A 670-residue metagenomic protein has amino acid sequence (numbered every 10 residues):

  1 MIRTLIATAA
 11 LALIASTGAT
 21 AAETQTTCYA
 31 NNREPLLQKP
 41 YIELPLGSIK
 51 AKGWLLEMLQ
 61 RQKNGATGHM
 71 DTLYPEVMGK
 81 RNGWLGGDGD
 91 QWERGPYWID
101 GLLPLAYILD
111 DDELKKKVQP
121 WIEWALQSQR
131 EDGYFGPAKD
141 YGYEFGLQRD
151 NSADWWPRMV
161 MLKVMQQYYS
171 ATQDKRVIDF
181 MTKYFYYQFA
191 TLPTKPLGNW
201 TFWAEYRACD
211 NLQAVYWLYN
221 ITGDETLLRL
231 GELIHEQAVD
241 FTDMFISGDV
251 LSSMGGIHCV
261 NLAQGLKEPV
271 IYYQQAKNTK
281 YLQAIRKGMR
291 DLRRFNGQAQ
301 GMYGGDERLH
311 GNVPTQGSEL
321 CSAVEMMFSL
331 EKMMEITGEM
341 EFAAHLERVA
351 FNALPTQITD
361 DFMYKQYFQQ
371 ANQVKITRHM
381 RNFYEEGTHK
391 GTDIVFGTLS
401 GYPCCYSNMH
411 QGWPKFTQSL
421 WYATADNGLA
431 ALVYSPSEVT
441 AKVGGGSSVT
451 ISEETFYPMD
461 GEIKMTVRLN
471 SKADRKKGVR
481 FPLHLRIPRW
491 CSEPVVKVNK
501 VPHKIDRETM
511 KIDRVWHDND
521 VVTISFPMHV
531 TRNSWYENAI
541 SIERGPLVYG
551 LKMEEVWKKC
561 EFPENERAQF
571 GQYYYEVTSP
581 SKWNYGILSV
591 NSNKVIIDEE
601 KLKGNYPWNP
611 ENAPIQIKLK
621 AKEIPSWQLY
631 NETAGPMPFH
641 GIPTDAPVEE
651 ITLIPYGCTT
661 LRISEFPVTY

Functional and structural regions predicted by a protein language model:
A22-R94, K115-K139, K175: Low-complexity, Ser/Thr/Pro/Gly-enriched N-terminal "stalk/linker" regions
T24, I285, A343-N352, Q357-L469 (+3 more regions): C-terminal beta-rich recognition modules with glycine/proline-rich loops and embedded aromatic residues
K39-S48, A106-Q119, M165-T182, Y219-E232 (+4 more regions): Structural helix-adjacent loops and short alpha-helical linkers that scaffold large soluble proteins
D71-G89, G136-D154, W200-L218, S247-E268 (+2 more regions): Carbohydrate-binding/catalytic loop surfaces
W84-D88, L105-M244: Extended ligand-binding groove/face enriched in aromatic
D90-Y107, A153-Y169, A204-N220, I257-Q274 (+3 more regions): Well-ordered alpha-helical segments within folded domains of soluble proteins
A208-S247, S253-H310, E319-M340: Active-site neighborhood of glycoside hydrolase catalytic domains
C491-V515, R532-E537: Solvent-exposed beta-strand/loop surfaces of large extracellular or lumenal domains
